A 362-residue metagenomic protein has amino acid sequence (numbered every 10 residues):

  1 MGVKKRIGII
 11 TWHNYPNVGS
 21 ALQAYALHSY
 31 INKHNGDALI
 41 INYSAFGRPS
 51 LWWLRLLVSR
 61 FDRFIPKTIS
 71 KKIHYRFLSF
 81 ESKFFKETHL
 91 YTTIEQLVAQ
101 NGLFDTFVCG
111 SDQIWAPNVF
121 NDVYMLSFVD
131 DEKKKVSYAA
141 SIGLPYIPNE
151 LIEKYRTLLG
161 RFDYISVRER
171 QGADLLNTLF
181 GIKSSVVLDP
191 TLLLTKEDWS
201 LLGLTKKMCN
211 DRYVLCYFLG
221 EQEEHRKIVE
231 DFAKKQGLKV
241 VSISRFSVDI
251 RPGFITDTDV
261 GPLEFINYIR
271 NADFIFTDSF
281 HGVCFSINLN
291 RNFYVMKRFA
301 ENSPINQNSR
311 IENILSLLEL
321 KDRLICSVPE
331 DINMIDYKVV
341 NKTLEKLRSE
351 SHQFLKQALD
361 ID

Functional and structural regions predicted by a protein language model:
M1-D362: Active-site anion-handling motifs in enzyme catalytic cores
